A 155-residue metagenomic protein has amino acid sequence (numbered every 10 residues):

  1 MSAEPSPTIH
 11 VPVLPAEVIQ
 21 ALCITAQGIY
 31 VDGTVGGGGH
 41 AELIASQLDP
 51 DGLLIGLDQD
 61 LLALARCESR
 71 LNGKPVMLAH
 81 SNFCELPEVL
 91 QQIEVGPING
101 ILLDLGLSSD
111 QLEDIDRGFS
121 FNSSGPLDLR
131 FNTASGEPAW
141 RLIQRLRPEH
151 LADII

Functional and structural regions predicted by a protein language model:
M1-I155: S-adenosyl-L-methionine-dependent methyltransferase catalytic core, i.e., the SAM/SAH-binding region
